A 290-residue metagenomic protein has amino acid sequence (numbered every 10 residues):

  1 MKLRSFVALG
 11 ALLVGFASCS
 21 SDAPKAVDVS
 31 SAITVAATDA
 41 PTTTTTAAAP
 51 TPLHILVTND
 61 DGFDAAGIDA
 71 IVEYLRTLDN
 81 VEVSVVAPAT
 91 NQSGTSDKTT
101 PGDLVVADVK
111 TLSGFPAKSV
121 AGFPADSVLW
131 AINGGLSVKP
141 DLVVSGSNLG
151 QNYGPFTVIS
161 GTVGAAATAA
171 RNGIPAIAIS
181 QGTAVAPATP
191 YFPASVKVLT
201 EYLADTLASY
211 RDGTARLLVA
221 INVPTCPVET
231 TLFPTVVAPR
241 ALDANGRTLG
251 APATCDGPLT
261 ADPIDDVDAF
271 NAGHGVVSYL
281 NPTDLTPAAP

Functional and structural regions predicted by a protein language model:
M1-V7: Bacterial N-terminal signal peptides that target proteins for export
G15-S18: C-terminal motif of bacterial Sec signal peptides marking the signal peptidase cleavage site
S20-A23: Bacterial signal peptide processing site
V27-A48: Extracellular mucin-like PTS domains
T58-D61, V86-N91, V120-F123, S145-L149 (+3 more regions): Active-site-proximal beta-strand/loop segments in catalytic clefts of secreted hydrolases
V72-S127, A131-I132, V138-K139: A cross-family phosphate/adenosyl-ligand binding-site feature
V158-G164: Charged helix-capping and loop-helix junction motifs
F192-P290: Electrostatically charged, flexible surface regions
